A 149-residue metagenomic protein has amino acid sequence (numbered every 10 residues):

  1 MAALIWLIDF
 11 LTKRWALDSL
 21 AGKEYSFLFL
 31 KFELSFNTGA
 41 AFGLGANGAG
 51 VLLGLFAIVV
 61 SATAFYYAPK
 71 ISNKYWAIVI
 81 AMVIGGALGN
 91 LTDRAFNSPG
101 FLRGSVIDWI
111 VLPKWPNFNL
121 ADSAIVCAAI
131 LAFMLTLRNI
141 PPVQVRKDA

Functional and structural regions predicted by a protein language model:
M1-A149: Alpha-helical transmembrane bundles and membrane-interface segments of multipass inner-membrane proteins
